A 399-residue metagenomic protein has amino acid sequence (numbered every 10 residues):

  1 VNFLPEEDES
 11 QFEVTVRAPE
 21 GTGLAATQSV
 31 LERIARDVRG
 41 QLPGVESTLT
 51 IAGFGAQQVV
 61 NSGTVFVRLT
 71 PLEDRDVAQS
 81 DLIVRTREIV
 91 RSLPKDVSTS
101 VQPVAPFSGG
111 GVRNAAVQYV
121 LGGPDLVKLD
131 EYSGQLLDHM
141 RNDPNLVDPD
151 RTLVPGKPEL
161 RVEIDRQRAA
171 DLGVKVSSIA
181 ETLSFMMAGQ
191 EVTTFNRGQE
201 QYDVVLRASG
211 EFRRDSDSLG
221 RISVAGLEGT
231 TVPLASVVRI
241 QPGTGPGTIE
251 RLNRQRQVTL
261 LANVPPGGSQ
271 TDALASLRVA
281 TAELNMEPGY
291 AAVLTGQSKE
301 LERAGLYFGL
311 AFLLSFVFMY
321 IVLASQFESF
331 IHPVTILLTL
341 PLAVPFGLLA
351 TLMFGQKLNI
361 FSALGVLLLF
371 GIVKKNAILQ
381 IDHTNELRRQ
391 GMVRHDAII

Functional and structural regions predicted by a protein language model:
V1-F3, L31, V45, Y119 (+1 more regions): Signature of alpha-helical transmembrane segments and their immediate interfacial
V1-G21, D74, G111-A116: Transmembrane helices with small-residue packing motifs
V1-P5, I51-Q57, Q102-G110, V147-T152 (+2 more regions): Short beta-strand/turn micro-motifs at beta-sheet edges
Q11-A18, S47-L49, S62-R68, T99-S100 (+3 more regions): Active-site-flanking beta-strand signature of metal-NTP-handling nucleotidyl enzymes and homologous cyclase-like
P19, A25-G111, D138, Q167-G189: Solvent-exposed, membrane-proximal periplasmic/extracellular interface segments of envelope transport and secretion
G110-G122, R166-Q167, Y307: Short, low-order "capping/linker" segments at domain edges
D130-S315, M319, A324-F327, R394-A397: Extracytoplasmic/periplasmic membrane-proximal domains and adjacent transmembrane bundles of envelope biogenesis
F318-I399: Hydrophobic transmembrane alpha-helices and their membrane-interface caps in long multi-pass transport proteins
